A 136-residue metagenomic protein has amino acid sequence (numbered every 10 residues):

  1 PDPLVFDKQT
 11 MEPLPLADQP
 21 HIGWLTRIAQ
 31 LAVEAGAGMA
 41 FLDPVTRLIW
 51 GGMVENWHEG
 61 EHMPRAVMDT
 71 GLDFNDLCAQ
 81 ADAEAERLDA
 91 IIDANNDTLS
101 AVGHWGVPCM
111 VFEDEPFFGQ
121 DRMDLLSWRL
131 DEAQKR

Functional and structural regions predicted by a protein language model:
P1-I49: Structural alpha/beta surface segment adjacent to cysteine/selenocysteine redox centers across thiol/disulfide enzymes
P44-R136: C-terminal cap of thioredoxin/glutaredoxin-like
